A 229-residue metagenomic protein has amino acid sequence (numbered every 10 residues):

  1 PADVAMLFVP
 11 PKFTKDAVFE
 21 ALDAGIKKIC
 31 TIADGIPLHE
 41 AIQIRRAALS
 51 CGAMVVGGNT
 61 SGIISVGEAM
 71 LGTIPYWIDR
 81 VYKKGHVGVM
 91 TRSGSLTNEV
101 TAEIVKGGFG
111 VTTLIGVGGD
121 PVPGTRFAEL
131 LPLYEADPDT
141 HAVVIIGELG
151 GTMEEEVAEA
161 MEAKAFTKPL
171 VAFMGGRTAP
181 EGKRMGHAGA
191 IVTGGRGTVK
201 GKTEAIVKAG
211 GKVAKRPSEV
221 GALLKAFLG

Functional and structural regions predicted by a protein language model:
P1-G229: Catalytic-core regions of core metabolic enzymes, especially those transforming organic acids/acyl-group intermediates
